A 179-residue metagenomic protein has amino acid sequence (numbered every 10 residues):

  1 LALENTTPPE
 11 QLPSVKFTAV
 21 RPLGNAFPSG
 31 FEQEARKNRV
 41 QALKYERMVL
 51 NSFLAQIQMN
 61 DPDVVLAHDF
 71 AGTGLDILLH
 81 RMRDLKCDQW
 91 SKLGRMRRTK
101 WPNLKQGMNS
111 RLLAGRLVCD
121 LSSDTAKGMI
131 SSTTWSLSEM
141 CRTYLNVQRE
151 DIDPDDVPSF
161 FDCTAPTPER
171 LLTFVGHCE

Functional and structural regions predicted by a protein language model:
L1-V64, L85: Conserved RNase H-like, two-metal-ion catalytic cores of nucleic-acid enzymes
E32-R36, I57, W101-L104, C119-D120 (+1 more regions): Generic signal for short, ordered secondary-structure residues within or immediately flanking folded domains
M48-S52, M108-L113, V157-S159: Short hydrophobic/aromatic-rich motifs at helix boundaries and adjacent loops
M59-L78, M82, A114, V118-E179: Acidic, Mg2+-coordinating catalytic module of metal-dependent nucleases/exonucleases that use a two-metal-ion mechanism
C87-S123: Conserved beta-strand -> loop -> alpha-helix junction used to position metal-binding or nucleic-acid-contacting
